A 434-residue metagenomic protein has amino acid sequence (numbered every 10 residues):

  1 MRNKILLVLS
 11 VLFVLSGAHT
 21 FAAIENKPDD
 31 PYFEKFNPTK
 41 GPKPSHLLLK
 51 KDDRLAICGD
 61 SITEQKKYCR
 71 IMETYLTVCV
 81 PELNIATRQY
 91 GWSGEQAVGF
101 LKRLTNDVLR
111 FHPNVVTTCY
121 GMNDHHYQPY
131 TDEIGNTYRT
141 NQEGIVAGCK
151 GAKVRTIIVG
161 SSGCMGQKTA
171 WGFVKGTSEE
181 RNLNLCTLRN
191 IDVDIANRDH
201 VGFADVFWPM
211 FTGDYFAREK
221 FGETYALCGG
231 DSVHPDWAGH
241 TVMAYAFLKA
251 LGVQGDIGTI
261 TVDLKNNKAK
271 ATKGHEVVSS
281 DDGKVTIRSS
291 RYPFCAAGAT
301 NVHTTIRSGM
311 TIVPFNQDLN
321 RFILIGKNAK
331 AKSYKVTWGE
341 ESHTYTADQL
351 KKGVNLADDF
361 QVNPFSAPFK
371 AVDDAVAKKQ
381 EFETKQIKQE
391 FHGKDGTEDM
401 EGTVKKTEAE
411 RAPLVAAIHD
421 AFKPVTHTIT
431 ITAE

Functional and structural regions predicted by a protein language model:
M1-N3, P28, P44, R70-A86 (+1 more regions): Alpha-helical cap/lid subdomain in secreted, periplasmic, or secretory-pathway luminal O-acyl-processing enzymes
V8-G17: Bacterial N-terminal signal peptides
A18-A22: Sec/Tat signal peptide C-region and signal peptidase I cleavage site
A23-K51: N-terminal pre-domain segments of enzymes
D53-K67, S93-Q96: Catalytic nucleophile-elbow at a beta strand-turn-alpha helix junction centered on a G-D-S/GDSL motif, marking
I57-C58, Q89, V159: A structural signal for the hydrophobic beta-strands that form the central parallel beta-sheet of Rossmann-like
